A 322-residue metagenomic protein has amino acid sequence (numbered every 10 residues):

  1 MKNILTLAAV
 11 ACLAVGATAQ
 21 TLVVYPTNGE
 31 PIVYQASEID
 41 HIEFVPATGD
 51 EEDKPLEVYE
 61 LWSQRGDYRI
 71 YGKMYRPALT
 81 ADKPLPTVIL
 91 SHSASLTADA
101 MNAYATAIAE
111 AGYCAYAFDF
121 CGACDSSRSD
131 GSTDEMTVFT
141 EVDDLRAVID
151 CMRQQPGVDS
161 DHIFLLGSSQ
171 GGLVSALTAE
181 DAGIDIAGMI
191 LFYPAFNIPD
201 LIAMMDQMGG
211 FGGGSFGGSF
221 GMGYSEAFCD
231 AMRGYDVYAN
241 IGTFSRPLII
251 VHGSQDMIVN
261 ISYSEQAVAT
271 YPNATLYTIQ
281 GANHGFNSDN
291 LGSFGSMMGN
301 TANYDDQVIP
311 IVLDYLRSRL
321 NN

Functional and structural regions predicted by a protein language model:
G49-A81: N-terminal cap/lid segment of alpha/beta-hydrolase-fold proteins
L85, H92-L96, S254: Active-site glycine-rich loops that stabilize anionic/oxyanionic intermediates across multiple enzyme folds
A94-T106, F120: The serine-hydrolase catalytic nucleophile loop
A100, D134-P156: Alpha/beta-hydrolase active-site loop
A107-R128: Conserved alpha/beta-hydrolase
L177-A227: Hydrolase active-site cap/lid region
F244, I250-H252, D256: Short beta-strand/loop motif that positions the catalytic acidic residue of the alpha/beta-hydrolase fold
N290-N322: Catalytic active-site module of serine/aspartate enzymes centered on a nucleophile-bearing elbow/loop
